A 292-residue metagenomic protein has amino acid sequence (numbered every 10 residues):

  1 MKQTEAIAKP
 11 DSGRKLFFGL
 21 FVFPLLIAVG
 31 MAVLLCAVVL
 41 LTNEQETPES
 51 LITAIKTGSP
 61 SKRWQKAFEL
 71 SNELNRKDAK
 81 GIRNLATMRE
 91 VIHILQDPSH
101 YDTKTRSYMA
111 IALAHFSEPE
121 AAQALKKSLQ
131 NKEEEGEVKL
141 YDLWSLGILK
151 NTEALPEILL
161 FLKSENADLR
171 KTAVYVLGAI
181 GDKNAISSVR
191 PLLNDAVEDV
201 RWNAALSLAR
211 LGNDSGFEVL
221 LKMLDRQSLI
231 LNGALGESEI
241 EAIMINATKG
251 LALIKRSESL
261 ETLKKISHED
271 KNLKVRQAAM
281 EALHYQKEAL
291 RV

Functional and structural regions predicted by a protein language model:
M1-L16: N-terminal Lys/Arg-rich, disordered targeting/topogenic segments
G19-V39: Hydrophobic membrane-insertion alpha-helices, especially the h-region of bacterial N-terminal signal peptides
L41-T53, R76-P98, E118-Q130, N151-K163 (+4 more regions): Amphipathic alpha-helical scaffolding segments comprising HEAT/armadillo-like alpha-solenoid repeats
K56, P60, Q65-H115, A167 (+2 more regions): Extracytoplasmic/periplasmic/luminal assembly and interaction segments in envelope/secretory/respiratory proteins
G58-S59, S99-D102, E133-E135, E165-N166 (+4 more regions): Short inter-helical turns and helix N-cap capping residues of alpha-solenoid HEAT/ARM repeat scaffolds
R63, T103-R106, G136-K139, R170 (+4 more regions): Residue-level detector of extended alpha-helical repeat arrays and alpha-solenoid scaffolds
K66, M109, K139-D142, A173 (+3 more regions): Conserved hydrophobic register position within alpha-solenoid helical repeats
S71-N75, A114, G147, G178 (+4 more regions): Structural signature of alpha-helical solenoid repeat scaffolds
